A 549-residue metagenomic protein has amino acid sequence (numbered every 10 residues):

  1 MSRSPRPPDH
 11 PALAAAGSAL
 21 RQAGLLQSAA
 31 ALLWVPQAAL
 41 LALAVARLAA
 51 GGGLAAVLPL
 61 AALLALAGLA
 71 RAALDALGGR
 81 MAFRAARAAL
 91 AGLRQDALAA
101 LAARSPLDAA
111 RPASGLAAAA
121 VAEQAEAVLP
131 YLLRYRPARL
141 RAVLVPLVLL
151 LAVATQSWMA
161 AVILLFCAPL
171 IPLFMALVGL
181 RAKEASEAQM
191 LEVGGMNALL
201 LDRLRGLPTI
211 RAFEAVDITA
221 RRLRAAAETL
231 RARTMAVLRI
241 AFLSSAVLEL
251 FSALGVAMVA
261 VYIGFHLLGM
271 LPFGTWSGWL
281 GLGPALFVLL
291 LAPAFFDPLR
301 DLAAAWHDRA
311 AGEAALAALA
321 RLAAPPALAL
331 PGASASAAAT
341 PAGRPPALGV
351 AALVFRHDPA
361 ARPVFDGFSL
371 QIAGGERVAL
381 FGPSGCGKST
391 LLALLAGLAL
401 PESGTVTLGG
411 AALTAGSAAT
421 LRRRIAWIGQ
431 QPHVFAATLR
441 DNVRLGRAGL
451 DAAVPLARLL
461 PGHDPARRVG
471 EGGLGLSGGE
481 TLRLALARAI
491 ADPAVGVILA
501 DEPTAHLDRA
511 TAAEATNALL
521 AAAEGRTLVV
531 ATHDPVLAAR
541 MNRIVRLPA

Functional and structural regions predicted by a protein language model:
M1-W34, A82, A127, A232 (+2 more regions): Membrane-integrated ABC transporters
P11-S18, P106, E123-L132, R136 (+5 more regions): An intracellular "coupling" helix at the cytosolic face of ABC transporter transmembrane type-1 domains
G17-L74, T155, M159, L271-G278 (+1 more regions): Transmembrane helix-loop-helix hairpins at lipid-water interfaces of multipass membrane proteins, especially the type-1
G24-A29, A138-A188, F265: Transmembrane helices of ABC transporter permease
Q95-A119, A125, L200-R222, R321-G332: Short intracellular "coupling" helices and adjacent cytoplasmic loop segments at the cytosolic face of multi-pass
A215, A292-L322: Cytosolic ends of transmembrane helices, especially the final helix of ABC transmembrane type-1 domains
A396: Helix-to-loop junction immediately C-terminal to a conserved catalytic motif
P432-E471, A489-V495: Conserved "ABC signature" C-loop
